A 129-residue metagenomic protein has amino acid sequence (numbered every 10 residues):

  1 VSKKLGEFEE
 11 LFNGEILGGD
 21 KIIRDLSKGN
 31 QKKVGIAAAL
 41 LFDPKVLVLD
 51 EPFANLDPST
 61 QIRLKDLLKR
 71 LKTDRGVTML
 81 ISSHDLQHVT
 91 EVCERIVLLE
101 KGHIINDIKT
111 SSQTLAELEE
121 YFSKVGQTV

Functional and structural regions predicted by a protein language model:
I36: Hydrophobic anchor residue at the start of the ABC signature
L47-E51: Catalytic Walker B motif of ABC-type/P-loop ATPase nucleotide-binding domains
P58-T60: Helix N-cap at the start of a conserved alpha-helix in ABC-type nucleotide-binding domains
I62-D74: Helical segment within the ABC ATPase nucleotide-binding domain
S83-H84: H-loop/switch region of ABC-family ATPase nucleotide-binding domains
V89-E91: A short, surface-exposed alpha-helical micro-motif characterized by mixed small hydrophobic and charged/polar residues
